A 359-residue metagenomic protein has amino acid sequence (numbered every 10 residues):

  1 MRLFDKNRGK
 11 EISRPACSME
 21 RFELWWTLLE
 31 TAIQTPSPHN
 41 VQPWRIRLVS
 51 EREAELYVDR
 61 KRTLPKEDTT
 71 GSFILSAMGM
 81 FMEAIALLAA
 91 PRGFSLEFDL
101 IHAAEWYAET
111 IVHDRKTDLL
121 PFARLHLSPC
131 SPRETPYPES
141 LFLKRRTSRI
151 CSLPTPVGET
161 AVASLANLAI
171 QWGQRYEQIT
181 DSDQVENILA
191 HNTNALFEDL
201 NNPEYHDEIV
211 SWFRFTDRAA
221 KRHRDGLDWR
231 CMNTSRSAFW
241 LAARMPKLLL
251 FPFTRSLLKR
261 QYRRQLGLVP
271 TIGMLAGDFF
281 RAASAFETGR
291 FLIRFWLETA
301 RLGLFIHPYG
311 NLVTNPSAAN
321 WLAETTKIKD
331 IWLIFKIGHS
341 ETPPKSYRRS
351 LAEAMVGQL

Functional and structural regions predicted by a protein language model:
M1-L359: Acidic, surface-exposed loops and disordered segments
